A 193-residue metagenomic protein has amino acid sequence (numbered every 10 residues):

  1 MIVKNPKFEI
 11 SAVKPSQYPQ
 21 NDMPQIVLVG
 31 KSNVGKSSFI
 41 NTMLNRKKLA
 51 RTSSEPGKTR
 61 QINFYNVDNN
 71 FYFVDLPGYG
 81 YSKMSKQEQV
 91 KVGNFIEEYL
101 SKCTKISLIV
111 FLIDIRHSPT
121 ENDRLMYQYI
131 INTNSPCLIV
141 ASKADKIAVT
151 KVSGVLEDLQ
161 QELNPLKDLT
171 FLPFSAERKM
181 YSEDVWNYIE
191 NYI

Functional and structural regions predicted by a protein language model:
M1-K83: Conserved G1/Walker A P-loop phosphate-binding module
V3-P15, I147-I193: Canonical P-loop GTPase G-domain recognition
F8, S32, Y65, V92-I96 (+2 more regions): Generic structural signal for conserved hydrophobic packing positions in ordered secondary structure
D22, K48, Q61, E88-V92 (+6 more regions): Helical mechanochemical/support elements of P-loop NTPase systems and associated helical scaffolds
I26, N33-V34, I40, E55 (+9 more regions): Structured catalytic cores of enzymes that bind and process phosphorylated ligands/cofactors
K58, F71, G78-Y81, R116-S118 (+2 more regions): Conserved nucleotide-binding/hydrolysis micro-motifs of P-loop NTPases
D68-I106: Conserved nucleotide-sensing/catalytic segment adjacent to the nucleotide-binding pocket in NTP-handling enzymes
E97-L169: Conserved C-terminal guanine-recognition region of P-loop GTPase G domains, centered on the G4
